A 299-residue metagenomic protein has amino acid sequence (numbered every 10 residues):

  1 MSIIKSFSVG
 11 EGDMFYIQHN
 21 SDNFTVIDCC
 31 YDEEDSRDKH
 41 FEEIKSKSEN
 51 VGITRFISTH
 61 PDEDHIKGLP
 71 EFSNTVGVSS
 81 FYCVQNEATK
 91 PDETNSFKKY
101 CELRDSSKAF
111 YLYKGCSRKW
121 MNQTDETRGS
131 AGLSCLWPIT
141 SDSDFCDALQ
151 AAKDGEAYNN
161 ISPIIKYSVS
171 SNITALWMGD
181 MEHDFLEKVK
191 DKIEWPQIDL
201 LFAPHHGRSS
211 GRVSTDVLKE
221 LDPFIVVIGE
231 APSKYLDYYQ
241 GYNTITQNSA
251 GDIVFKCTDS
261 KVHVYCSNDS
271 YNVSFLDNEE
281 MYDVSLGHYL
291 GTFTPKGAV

Functional and structural regions predicted by a protein language model:
M1-V51, K114-Q197, G251-V299: Core dinuclear metal-dependent hydrolase active-site scaffold
K5-F7, T25, I57, Y82 (+5 more regions): Hydrophobic/aromatic beta-strand patches that form the interior of the parallel beta-sheet core in alpha/beta enzyme
E11, E33-E34, P61-K67, E87-P91 (+3 more regions): Active-site environment of divalent metal-dependent phosphoester hydrolases
T25, D32-A88, K192-R208, D222-V226: Active-site metal-binding motif and surrounding structural segment of the metallo-beta-lactamase
D28-C30, T59-P61, V84-N86, K114-C116 (+5 more regions): Active-site-proximal beta-strand/loop segments in catalytic clefts of secreted hydrolases
S36-H40, H65-G68, E93-Y100, W177 (+1 more regions): Stable alpha-helical elements in mature extracytoplasmic
S79, T89-W120, T124, Y235-T258: Short acidic, glycine/proline-enriched helix-loop-strand junctions
K98, I193-V254, K261-H263: Long, structured stretches of catalytic cores involved in phosphate-ester chemistry, encompassing
